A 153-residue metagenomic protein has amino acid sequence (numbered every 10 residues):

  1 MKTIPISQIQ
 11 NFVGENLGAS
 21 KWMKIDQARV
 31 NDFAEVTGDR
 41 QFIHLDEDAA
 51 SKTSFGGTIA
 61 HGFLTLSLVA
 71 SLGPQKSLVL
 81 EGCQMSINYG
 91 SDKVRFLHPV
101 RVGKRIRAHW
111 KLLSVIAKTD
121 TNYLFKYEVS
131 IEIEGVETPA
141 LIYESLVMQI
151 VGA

Functional and structural regions predicted by a protein language model:
M1-A60, V151: Catalytic strand-loop segment that frames the active site of acyl-thioester-processing enzymes
M1-F12, V100-A153: HotDog/MaoC-like acyl-thioester-processing domains
A19-K21, R29, D39, C83-D92 (+2 more regions): A generic structural signal for short beta-strands and their flanking turns/coil linkers
W22-K24, R95, L146-M148: Generic structural detector for well-ordered beta-strands
G57, A70-H109: Hydrophobic beta-strand-centered segment that forms part of the acyl-chain substrate-binding groove
